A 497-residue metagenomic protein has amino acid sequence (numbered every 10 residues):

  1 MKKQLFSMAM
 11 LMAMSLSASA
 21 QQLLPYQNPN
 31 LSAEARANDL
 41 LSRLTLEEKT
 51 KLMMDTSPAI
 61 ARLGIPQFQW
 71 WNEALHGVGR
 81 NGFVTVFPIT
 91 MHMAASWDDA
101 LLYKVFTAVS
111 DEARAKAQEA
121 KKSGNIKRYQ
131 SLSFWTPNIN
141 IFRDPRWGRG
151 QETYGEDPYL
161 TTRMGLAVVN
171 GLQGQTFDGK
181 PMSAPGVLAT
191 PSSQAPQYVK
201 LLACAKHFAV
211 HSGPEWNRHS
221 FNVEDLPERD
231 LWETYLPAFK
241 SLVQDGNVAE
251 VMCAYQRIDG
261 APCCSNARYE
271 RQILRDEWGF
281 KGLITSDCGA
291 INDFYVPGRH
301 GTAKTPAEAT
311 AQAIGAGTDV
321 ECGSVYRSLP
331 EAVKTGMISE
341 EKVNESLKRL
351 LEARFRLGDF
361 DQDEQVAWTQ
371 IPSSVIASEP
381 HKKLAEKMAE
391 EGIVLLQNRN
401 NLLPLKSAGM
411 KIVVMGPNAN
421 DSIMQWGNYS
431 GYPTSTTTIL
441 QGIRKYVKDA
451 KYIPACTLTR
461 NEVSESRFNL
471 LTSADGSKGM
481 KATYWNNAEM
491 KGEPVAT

Functional and structural regions predicted by a protein language model:
M1-L23: Bacterial Sec-dependent N-terminal signal peptides
A20-T497: Glycoside hydrolase catalytic-domain context in secreted enzymes
